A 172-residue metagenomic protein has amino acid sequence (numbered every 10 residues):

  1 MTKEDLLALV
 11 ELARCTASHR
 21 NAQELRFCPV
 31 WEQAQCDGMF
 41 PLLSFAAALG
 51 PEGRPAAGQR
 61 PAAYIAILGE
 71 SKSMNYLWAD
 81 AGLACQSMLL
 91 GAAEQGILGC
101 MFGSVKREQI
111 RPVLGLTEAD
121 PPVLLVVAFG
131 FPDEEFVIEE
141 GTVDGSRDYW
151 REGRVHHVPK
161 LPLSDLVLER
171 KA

Functional and structural regions predicted by a protein language model:
M1-A172: Acidic, surface-exposed loops and disordered segments
